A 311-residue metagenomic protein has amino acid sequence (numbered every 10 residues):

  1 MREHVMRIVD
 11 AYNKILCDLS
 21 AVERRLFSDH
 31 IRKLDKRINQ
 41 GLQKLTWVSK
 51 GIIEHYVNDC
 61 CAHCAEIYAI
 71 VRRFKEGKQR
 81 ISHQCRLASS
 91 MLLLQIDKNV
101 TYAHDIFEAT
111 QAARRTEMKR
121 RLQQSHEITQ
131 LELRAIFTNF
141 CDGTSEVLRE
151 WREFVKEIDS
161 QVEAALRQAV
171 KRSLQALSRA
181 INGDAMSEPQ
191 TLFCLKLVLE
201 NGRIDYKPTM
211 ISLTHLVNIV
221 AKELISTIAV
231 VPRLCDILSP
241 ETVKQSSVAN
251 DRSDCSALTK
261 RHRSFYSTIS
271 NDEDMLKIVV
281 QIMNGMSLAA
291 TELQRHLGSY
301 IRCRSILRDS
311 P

Functional and structural regions predicted by a protein language model:
M1-P311: Extended, acidic/polar low-complexity N-terminal regions with helical/coil propensity
